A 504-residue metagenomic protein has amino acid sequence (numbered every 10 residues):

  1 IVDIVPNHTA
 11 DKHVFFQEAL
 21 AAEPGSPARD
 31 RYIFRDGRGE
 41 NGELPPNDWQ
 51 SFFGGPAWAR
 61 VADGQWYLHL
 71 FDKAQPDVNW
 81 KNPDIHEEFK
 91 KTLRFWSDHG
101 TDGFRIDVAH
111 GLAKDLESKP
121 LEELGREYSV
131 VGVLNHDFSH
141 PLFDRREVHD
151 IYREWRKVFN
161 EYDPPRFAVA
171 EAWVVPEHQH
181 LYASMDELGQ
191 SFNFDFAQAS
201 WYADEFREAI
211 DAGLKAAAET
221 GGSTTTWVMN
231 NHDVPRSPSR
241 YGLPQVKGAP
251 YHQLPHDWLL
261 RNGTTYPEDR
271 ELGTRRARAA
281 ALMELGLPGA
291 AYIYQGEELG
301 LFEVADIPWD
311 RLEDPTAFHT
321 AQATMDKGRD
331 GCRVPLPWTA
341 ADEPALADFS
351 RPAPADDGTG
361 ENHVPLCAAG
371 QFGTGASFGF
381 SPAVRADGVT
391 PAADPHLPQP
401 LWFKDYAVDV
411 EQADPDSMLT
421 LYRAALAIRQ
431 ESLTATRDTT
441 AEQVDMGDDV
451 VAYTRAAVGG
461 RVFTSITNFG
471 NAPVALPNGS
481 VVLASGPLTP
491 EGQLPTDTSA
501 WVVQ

Functional and structural regions predicted by a protein language model:
I1-G479, S485-Q504: Active-site and adjacent substrate-binding regions of carbohydrate-active enzymes
